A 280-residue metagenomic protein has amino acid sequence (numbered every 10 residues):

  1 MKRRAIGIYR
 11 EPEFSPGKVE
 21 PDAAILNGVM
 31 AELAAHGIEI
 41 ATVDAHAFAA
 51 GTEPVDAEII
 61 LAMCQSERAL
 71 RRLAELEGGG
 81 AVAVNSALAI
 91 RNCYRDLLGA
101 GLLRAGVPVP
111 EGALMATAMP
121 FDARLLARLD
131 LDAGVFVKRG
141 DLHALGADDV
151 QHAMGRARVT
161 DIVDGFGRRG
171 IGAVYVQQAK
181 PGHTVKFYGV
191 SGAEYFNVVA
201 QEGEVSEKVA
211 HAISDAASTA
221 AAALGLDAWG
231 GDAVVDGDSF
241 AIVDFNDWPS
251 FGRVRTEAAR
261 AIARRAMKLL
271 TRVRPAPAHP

Functional and structural regions predicted by a protein language model:
M1-I8: Extreme N-terminal starter segment of soluble prokaryotic enzymes
R10-L114: Conserved N-proximal alpha/beta basic substrate-recognition cap immediately N-terminal to, or forming the N-lobe
Q65-E67, D141-L142, W248: Short glycine-rich anion-binding loops that position phosphate/pyrophosphate groups of nucleotides and phosphorylated
A83-V84, P110, F136, Y175-Q177 (+1 more regions): Structural detector of well-ordered beta-strand residues that form the stable sheet scaffold of enzyme domains
L102-L103, A127-A147, I171-V185: ATP-grasp fold ATP-binding core
P110-V135: Rossmann-like NAD(P)H-binding beta-loop-alpha module
D148-L224: Phosphate-binding site of ATP-dependent enzymes
N197-I242, N246, G252-H279: A long amphipathic alpha-helix within ATP-dependent nucleotide-binding catalytic cores
